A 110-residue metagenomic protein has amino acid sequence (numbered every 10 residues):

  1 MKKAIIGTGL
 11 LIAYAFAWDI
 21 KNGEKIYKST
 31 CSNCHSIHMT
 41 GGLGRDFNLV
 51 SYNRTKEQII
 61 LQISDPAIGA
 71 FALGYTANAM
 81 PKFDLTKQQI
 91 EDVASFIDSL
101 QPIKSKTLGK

Functional and structural regions predicted by a protein language model:
A4-A13: Sec-dependent N-terminal signal peptides
I12-I26, G109: Electrostatic cytochrome c docking/interface patches
I20, S36-D65: Gly/Gly-Pro-rich "capping" loops immediately C-terminal to redox-active cysteine motifs in periplasmic/lumenal
K21, K25, L61, Q88-E91 (+1 more regions): Replace "anionic and nucleotidyl ligands
N22, Q58-I59, T76-A79: Hydrophobic alpha-helical segments typical of transmembrane helices and their membrane-interface/capping positions
K28-I37, V93, I97: The canonical Cys-X-X-Cys-His
G42-S51, P66-K110: Axial heme c-ligation environment in periplasmic c-type cytochrome domains
